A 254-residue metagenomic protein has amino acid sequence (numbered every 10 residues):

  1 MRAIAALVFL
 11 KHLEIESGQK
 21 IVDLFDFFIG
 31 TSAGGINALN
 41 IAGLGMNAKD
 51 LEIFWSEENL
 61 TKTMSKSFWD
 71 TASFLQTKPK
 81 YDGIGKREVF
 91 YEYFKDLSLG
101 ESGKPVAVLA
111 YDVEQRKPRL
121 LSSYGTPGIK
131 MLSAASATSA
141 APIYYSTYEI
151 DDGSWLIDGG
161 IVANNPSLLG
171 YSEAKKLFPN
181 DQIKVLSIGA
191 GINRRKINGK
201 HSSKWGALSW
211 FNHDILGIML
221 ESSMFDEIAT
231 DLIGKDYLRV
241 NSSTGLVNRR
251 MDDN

Functional and structural regions predicted by a protein language model:
M1, G100-K176: Active-site gating loop/helix substructures
R2-F90, K130-A135, K184: Patatin-like phospholipase
S17-V22, Y91-V106, K175-P179: Surface-exposed acidic, glycine-flexible loop patches that form ligand/cofactor-binding and adhesion interfaces
I29, A107-L109, R119-L121, K184-I188 (+1 more regions): Hydrophobic/aromatic beta-strand patches that form the interior of the parallel beta-sheet core in alpha/beta enzyme
E58, P79-K104, A141, N164 (+1 more regions): Surface cap/lid and interfacial helix-loop subdomains adjacent to catalytic sites that gate substrate access
L109-Q115, L186-R194, S242-L246: Glycine-rich beta-alpha junction loops
S146, I150-D152, I161-A163, F178 (+1 more regions): C-terminal helical/tail subdomains of lipid-metabolizing enzymes
L177-G199: Hydrophobic, mid-to-C-terminal alpha-helical segments
